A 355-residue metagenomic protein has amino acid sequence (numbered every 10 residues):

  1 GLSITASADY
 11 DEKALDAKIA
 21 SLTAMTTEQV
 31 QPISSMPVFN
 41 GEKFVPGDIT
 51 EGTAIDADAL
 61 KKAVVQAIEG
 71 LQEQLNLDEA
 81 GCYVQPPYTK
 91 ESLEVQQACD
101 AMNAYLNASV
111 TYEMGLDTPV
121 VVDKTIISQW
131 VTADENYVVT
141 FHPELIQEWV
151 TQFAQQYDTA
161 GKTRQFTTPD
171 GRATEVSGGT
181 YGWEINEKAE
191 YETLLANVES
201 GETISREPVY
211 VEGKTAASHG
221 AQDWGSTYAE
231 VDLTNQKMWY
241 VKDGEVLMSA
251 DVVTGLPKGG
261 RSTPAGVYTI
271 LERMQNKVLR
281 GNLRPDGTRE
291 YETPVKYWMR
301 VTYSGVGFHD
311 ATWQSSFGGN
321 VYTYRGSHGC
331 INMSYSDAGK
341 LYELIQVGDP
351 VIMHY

Functional and structural regions predicted by a protein language model:
G1-T293, Y297, Q314-S315, I345-V347 (+1 more regions): Surface-exposed, secretory/extracytoplasmic low-complexity segments enriched in Ser/Thr/Asn/Gly/Pro
Y297-V301, G305-L344, P350-M353: Active-site scaffold segments
